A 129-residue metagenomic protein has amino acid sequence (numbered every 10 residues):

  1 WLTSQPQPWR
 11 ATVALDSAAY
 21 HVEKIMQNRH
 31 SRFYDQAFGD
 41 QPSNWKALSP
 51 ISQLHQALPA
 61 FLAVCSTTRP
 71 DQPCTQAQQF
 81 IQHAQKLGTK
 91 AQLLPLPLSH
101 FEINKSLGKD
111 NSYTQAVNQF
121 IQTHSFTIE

Functional and structural regions predicted by a protein language model:
W1-Q5: Short glycine-enriched nucleophile-adjacent loop and the immediately C-terminal alpha-helix near the catalytic center
P6-Q7, H55: Alpha-helix termination/capping residues and helix-transition junctions
Q7-A19: A conserved short beta-strand
S17-Q53: Mobile cap/lid helix-loop segments that gate and shape the active-site cleft of serine hydrolases
P50-L58, T75: Conserved serine/cysteine hydrolase catalytic core
A57, L62-S66: Short beta-strand/loop motif that positions the catalytic acidic residue of the alpha/beta-hydrolase fold
V64, T75-I81, Q85-E129: C-terminal catalytic histidine-bearing segment of alpha/beta-hydrolase fold enzymes
T68-Q72: Acidic catalytic loop of the alpha/beta-hydrolase fold
